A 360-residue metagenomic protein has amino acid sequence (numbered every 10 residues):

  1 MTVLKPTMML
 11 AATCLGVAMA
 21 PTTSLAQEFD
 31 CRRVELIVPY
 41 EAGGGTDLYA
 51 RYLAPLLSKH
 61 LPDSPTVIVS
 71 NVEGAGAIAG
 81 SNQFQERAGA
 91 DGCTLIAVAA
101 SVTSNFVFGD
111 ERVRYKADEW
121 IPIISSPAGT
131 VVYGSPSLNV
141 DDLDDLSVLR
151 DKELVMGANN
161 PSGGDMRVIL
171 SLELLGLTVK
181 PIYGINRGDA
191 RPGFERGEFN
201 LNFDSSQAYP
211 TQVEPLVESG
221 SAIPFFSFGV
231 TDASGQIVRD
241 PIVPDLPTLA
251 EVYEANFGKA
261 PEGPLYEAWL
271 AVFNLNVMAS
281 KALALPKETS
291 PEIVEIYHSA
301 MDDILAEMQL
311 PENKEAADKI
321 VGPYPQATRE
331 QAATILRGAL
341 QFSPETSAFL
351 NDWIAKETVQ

Functional and structural regions predicted by a protein language model:
M1-A11: Bacterial N-terminal signal peptides that target proteins for export
M19-A26: Sec/Tat signal peptide C-region and signal peptidase I cleavage site
A26-W120, K152-E153, N160-G164, E173-L216 (+3 more regions): N-terminal (or domain-start) structured segment
E41-G43, A100, T130, S135-V140 (+4 more regions): Short coil/turn segments
T103-E111, S125-N139, I169-L174, M278-A284: Periplasmic solute-binding protein
A117-N159, L175: A conserved helix-loop-strand patch within extracytoplasmic ligand-binding domains of the periplasmic binding
V213-A300, I304-L305, W353-Q360: C-terminal lobe and pocket-closing loops of periplasmic/extracytoplasmic Venus-flytrap solute-binding proteins
N274-F342: Secondary-structure end/capping motifs
